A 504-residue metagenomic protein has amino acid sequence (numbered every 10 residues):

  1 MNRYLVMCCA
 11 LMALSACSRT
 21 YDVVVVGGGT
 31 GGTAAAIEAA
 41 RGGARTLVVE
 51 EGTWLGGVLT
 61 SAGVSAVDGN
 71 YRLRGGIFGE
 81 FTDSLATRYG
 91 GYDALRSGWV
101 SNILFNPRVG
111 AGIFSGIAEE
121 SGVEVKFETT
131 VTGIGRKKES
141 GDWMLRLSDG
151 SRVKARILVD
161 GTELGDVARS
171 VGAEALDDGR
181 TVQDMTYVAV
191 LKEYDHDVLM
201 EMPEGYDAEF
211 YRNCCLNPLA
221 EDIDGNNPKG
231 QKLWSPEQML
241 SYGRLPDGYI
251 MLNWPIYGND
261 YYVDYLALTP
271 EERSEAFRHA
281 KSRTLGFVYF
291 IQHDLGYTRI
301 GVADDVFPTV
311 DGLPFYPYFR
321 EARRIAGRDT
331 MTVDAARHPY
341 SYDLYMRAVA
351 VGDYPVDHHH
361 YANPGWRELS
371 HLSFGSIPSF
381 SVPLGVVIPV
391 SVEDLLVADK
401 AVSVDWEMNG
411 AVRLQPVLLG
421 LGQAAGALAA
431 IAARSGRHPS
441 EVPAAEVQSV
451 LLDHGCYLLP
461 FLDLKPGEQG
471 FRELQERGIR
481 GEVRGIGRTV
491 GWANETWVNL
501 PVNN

Functional and structural regions predicted by a protein language model:
M1, C8-T20: Bacterial Sec-dependent signal peptides at the C-terminal "C-region" and cleavage site
C17, V58, S151-I157, G161-R472: Flavin (FAD/FMN)-binding glycine-rich loop and adjacent Rossmann-like elements that form
R19-G29: Beta1/beta-strand and adjacent pyrophosphate-binding region of the FAD-binding site in flavoprotein oxidoreductases
G29, G52, I103-P107, A111 (+5 more regions): Solvent-exposed, acidic/flexible segments
G32: N-terminal Rossmann-fold NAD(P) dinucleotide-binding loop
E38, A44-R45, E50-G135, L176 (+1 more regions): Conserved N-terminal/central alpha/beta ligand/cofactor-binding core
G135-R152: Conserved beta-strand-loop-beta-strand element in the redox core of flavoprotein oxidoreductases
E468-L474, G478-N503: Extracytoplasmic Gram-positive cell-surface binding/anchoring modules and repeats
